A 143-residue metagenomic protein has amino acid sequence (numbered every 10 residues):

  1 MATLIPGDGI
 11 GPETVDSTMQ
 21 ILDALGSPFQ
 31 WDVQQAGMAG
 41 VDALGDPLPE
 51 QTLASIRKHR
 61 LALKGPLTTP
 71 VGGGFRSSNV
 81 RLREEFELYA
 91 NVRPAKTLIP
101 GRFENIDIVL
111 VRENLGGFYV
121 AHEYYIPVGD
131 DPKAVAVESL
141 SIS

Functional and structural regions predicted by a protein language model:
M1-G9, Q30, M38-S143: Anion-binding alpha/beta catalytic cores of soluble intermediary-metabolism enzymes, centered on
I5-Q30: N-terminal G-site helix/loop of the GST-like fold
